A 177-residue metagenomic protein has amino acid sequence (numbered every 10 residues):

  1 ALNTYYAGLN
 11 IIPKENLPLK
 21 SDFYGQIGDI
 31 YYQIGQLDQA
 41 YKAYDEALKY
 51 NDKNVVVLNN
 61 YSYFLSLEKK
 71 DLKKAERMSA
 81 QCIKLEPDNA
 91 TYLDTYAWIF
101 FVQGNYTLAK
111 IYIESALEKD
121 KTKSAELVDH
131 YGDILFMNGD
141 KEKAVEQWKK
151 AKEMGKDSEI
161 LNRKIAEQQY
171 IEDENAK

Functional and structural regions predicted by a protein language model:
P13, P18, D52, P87 (+2 more regions): Short coil turns that delineate tetratricopeptide repeat
G25, Y32, S66-L67, F101 (+1 more regions): Position-specific recognition of the canonical hydrophobic site in helix A of tetratricopeptide repeat
D29, Y63-F64, W98, D133: Residue-level recognition of tetratricopeptide repeat
